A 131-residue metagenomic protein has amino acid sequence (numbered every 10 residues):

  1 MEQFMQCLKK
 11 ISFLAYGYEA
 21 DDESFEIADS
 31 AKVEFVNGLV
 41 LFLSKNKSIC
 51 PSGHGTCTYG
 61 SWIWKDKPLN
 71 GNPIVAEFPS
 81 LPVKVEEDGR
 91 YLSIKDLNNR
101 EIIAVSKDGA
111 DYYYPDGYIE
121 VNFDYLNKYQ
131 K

Functional and structural regions predicted by a protein language model:
M1-K131: Surface-exposed, interaction-prone regions used to assemble/regulate multi-protein complexes
